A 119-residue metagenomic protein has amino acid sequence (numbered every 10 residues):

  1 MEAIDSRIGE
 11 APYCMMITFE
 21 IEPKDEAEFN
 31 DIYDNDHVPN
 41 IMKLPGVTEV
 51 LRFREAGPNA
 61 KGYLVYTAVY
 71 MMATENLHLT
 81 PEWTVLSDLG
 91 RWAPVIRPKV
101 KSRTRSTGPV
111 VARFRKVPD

Functional and structural regions predicted by a protein language model:
M1-D119: Macromolecular interaction modules
